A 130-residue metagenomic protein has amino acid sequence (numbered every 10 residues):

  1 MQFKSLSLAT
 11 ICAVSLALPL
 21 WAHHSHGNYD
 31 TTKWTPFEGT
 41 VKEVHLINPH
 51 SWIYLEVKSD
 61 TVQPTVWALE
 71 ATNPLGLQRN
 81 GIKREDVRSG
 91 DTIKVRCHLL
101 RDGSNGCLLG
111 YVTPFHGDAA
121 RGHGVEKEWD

Functional and structural regions predicted by a protein language model:
M1-T10: Bacterial N-terminal signal peptides that target proteins for export
A9-P19: Bacterial N-terminal signal peptides
W21-T35: Short boundary/loop segments of OB/S1/cold-shock single-stranded nucleic-acid-binding domains
G39-V41: Conserved hydrophobic positions within beta-strands
I47-K58: Short aromatic-glycine-enriched beta-strand elements
E70-R79: Short, structured beta-strand/loop micro-motifs enriched in basic residues and often containing a Trp
R79-K94: Short nucleic-acid-contacting surface segments enriched for D/E, G, S/T with interspersed K/R
L100-W129: OB-fold/S1-family single-stranded nucleic acid-binding modules
